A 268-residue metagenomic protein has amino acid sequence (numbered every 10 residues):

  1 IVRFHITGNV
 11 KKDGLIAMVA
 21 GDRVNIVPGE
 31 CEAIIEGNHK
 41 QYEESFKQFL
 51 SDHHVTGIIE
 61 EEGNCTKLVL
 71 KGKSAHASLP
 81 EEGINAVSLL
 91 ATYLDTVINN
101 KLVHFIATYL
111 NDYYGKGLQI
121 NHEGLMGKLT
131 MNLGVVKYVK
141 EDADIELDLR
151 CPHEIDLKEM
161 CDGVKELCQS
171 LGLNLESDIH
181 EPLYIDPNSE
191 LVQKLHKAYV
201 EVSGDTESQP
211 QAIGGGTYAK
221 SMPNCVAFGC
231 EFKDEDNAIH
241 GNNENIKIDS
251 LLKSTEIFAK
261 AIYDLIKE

Functional and structural regions predicted by a protein language model:
I1-V19, V24-K73, A77-M131, D156-G172: Acidic-enriched catalytic cores of C-N bond-cleaving enzymes acting on peptides and small amides
V2-N9, I145, L265-E268: C-terminal domain-closing interface element
S78-K140, E146, R150-E159, N174-E268: An extended, acidic, His-containing surface patch that forms the Zn2+-binding/catalytic region of metallohydrolases
